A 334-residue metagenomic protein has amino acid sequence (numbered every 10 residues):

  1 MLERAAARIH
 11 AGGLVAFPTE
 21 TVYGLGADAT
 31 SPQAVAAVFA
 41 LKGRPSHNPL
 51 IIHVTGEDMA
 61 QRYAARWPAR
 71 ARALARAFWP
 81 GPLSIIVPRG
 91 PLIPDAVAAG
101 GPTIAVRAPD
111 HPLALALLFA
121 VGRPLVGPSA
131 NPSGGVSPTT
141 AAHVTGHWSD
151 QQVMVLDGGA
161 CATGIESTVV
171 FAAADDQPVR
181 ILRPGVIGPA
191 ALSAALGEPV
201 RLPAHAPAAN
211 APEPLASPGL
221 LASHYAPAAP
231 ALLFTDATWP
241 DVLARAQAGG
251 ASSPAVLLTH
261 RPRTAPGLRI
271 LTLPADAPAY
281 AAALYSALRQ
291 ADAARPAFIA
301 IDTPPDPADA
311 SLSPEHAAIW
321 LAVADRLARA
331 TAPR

Functional and structural regions predicted by a protein language model:
M1-R334: Active-site-adjacent structural elements in enzyme catalytic cores
